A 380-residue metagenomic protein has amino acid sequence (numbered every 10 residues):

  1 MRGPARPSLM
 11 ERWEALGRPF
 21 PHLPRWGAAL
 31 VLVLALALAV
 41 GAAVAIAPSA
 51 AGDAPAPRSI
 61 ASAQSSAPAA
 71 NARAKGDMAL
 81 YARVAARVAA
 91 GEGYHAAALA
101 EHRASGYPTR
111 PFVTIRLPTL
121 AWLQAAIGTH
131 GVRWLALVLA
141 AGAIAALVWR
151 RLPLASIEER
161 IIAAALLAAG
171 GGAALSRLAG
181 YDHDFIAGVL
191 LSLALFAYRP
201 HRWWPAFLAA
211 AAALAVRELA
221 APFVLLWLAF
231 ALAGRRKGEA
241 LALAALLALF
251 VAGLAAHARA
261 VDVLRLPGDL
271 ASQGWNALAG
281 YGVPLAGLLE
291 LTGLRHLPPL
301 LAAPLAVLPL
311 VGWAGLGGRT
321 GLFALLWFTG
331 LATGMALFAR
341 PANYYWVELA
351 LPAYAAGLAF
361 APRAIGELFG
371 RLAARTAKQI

Functional and structural regions predicted by a protein language model:
P4-R133: TM-lumen/periplasm interface segments of multi-pass membrane proteins, especially the first transmembrane helix
W122-A126, H130-E158: Transmembrane-helix motifs of polytopic, lipid-linked glycan transferases
A141-L147, P298-G321: Hydrophobic, aromatic-rich transmembrane alpha-helices and their immediate juxtamembrane boundary segments
V148-G172, V189: Transmembrane-helix signature of polytopic, membrane-embedded enzymes that assemble or transfer cell-envelope glycans
P153-E158, R236-L241, P309-W327: Membrane-interface helix-loop-helix junctions at transmembrane boundaries of multi-pass membrane enzymes, predominantly
S176-D184: Short acidic/glycine- and proline-prone juxtamembrane loop motifs at membrane-interface regions of multi-pass membrane
L191-A197, W203-L232, A245-A248: Membrane-interface alpha helices of multi-pass inner-membrane proteins
R235-H257: Hydrophobic alpha-helical membrane-interfacial segments at the cytosolic entry of transmembrane helices
